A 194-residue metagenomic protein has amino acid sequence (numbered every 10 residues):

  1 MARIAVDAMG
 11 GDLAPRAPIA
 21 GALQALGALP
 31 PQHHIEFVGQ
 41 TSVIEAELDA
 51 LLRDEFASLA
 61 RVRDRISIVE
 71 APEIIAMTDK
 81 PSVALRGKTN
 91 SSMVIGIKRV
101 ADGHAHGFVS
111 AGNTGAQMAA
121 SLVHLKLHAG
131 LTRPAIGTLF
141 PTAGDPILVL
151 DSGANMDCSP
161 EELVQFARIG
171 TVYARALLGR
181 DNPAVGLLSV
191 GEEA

Functional and structural regions predicted by a protein language model:
M1, I19, A71, I75 (+5 more regions): Amphipathic, alpha-helical segments enriched in basic
M1-V123, V172-A194: Contiguous, glycine/small-aliphatic-enriched amphipathic segments in soluble metabolic enzymes
R3, A8, E36, S42-V43 (+1 more regions): Unusually extended, aromatic-enriched hydrophobic runs near protein termini
H33-I35, I136, F166-A167: Short, charged/polar low-complexity linear motifs in solvent-exposed/disordered segments
K88, V100-A101, H128-L131, N155-F166 (+1 more regions): Short, well-structured alpha-helical patches and their helix-loop capping segments that border functional surfaces
I95, T142-S189: Ligand-binding beta-strand-loop-alpha-helix segment within the catalytic cores of soluble metabolic enzymes
G107, M118-G153: Short, acidic/small-residue loops that bind anionic groups at enzyme active sites
